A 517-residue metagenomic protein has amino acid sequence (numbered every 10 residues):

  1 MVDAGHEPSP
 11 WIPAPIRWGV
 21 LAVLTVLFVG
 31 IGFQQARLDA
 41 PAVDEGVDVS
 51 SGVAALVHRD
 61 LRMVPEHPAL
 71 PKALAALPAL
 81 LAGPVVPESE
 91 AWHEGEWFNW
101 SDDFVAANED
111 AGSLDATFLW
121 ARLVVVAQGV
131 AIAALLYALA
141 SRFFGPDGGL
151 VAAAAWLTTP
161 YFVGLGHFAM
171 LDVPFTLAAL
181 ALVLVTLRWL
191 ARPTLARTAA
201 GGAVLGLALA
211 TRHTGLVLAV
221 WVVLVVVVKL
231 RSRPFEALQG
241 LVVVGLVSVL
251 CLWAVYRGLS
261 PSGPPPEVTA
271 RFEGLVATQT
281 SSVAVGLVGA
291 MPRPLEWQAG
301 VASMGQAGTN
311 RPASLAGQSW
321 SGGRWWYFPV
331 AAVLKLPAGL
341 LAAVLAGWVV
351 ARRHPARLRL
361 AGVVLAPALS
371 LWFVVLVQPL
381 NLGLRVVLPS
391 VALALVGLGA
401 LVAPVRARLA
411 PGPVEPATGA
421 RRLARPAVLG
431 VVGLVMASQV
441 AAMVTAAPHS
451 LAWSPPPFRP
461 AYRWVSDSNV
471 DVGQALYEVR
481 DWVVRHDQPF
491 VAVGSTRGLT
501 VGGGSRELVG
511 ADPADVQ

Functional and structural regions predicted by a protein language model:
M1-I31, V130-A134, S141-R142, V151 (+3 more regions): Start-transfer (signal-anchor) and selected internal transmembrane alpha helices of multi-pass inner/ER membrane
P8, S141, L182-T198: Membrane-interface transmembrane helices that cradle and orient dolichyl/undecaprenyl
A22-T25, V220, V226-V227, L241-L250 (+3 more regions): Signature aromatic-anchored transmembrane alpha helix within multi-pass, membrane-resident enzymes that catalyze glycan
A42-V43, Y161, H167-F175: Short acidic/glycine- and proline-prone juxtamembrane loop motifs at membrane-interface regions of multi-pass membrane
L61-V124, P265-G322: Interfacial juxtamembrane loops and adjacent helix segments that form the catalytic/substrate-binding surfaces
L123-F143, A181, V185, V349-R353: Transmembrane-helix motifs of polytopic, lipid-linked glycan transferases
A152-A153, R188-G206, A368: Short hydrophobic alpha-helices at membrane interfaces in multi-pass membrane enzymes
A152-L157, L184, L205, L209 (+1 more regions): Short helix- or helix-capping micro-motifs that position conserved polar/aromatic residues at function-defining sites
